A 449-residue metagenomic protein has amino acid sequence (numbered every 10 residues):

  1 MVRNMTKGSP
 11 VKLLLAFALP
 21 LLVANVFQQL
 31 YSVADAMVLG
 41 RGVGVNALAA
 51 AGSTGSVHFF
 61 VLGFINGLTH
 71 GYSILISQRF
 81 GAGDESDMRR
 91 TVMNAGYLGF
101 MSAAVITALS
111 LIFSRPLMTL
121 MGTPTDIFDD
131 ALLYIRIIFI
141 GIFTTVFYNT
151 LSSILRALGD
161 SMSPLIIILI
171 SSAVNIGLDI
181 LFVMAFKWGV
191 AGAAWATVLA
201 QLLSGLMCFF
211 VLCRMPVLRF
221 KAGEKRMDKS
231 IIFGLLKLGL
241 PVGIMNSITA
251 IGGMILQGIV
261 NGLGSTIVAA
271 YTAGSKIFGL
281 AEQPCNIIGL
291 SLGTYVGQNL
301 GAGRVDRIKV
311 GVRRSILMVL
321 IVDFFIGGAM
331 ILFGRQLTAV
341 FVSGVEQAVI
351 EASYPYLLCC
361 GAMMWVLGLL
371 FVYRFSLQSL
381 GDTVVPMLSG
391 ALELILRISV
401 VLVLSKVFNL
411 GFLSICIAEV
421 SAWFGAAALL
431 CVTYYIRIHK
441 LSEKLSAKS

Functional and structural regions predicted by a protein language model:
M1-A18, I76-G141, A185-L240, V296-M363 (+1 more regions): Short alpha-helical transmembrane segments in multi-pass integral membrane proteins
K7, V11-L30, A34, V57 (+8 more regions): Residue-level signal for short hydrophobic patches within transmembrane helices of multi-pass membrane transporters
A16-D35, I137, S171, A200-S204 (+3 more regions): Transmembrane helical elements of multi-pass membrane transporters/channels
V26, L30-A49, M118-T125, L181-W188 (+4 more regions): Helix-terminus/linker motif at the lipid-water interface of multi-pass membrane proteins
L39-F59, T125-D130, V190-A191, I231-L238 (+5 more regions): Interfacial/gating helices of multi-pass transporter permease domains
L48-A108, T145-P164, A270-G334, L367-S389: Small-residue-rich hydrophobic transmembrane alpha-helices
F60-G63, N175-I180, S204-F209, L280-Q283 (+3 more regions): Hydrophobic transmembrane alpha-helices of multi-pass small-molecule transporters
T69, I138-R156, P164-S172, A193-L206 (+4 more regions): Short runs within selected transmembrane alpha-helices of multi-pass transporters and secretion channels
